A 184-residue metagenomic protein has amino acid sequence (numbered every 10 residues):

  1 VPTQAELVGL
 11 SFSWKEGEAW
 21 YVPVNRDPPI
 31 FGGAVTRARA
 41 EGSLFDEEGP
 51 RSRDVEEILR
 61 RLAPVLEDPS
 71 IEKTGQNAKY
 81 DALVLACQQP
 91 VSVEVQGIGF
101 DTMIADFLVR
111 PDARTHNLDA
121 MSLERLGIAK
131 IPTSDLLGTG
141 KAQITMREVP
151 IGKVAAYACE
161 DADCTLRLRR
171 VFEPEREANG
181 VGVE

Functional and structural regions predicted by a protein language model:
V1-E124: Conserved RNase H-like, two-metal-ion catalytic cores of nucleic-acid enzymes
S92-G99, V109, E124-R125, I131-E184: Mixed-charge, glycine-rich, non-catalytic linkers/tails in nucleic-acid processing enzymes
